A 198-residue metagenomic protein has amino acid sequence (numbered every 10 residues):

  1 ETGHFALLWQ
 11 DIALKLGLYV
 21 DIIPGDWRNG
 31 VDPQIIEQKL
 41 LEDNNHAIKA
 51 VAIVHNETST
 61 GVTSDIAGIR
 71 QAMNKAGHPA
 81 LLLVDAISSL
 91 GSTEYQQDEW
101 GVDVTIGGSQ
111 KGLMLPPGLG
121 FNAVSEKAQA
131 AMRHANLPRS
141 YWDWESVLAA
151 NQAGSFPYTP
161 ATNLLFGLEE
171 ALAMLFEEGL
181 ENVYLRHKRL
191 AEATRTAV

Functional and structural regions predicted by a protein language model:
E1-A47: PLP-dependent aminotransferase-like
T2, A6, N29, P33 (+6 more regions): Generic structural signal for well-ordered, non-membrane alpha-helical segments in soluble metabolic enzymes
A6-L8, N29-P33, A47, E57-T63 (+4 more regions): Short, well-ordered, mixed-charge alpha-helical segments that flank or form enzyme active sites
I22-I23, A52-I53, L82-A86, T105-G108 (+1 more regions): General beta-strand structural signal in soluble alpha/beta enzymes
V31-L90: Active-site phosphate-binding strand-loop segment of PLP-dependent enzymes
D98-Q110: Conserved active-site segment immediately N-terminal to the catalytic lysine that forms the internal aldimine
Q110-T196: Active-site C-terminal subdomain of aminotransferase-like
